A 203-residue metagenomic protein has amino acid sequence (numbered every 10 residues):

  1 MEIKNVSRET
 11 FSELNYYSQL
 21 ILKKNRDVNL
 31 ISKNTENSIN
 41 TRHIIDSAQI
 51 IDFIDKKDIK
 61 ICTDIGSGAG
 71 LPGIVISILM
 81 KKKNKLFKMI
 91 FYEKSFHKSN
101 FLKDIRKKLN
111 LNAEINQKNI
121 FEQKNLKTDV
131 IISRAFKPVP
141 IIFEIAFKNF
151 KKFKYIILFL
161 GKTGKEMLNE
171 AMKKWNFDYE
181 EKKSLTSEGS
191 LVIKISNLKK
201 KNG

Functional and structural regions predicted by a protein language model:
M1-K57, T63, H97-F101, I105-L111: Class I SAM-dependent transferase core
I21, L160, I195: Residue-level signal for inorganic ion chemistry
A48-K127: Conserved SAM/SAH cofactor-binding pocket of Class I
K88, N112-E114, Y155, N176-E180: Conserved beta-strand segments of alpha/beta enzyme cores
K94, F159-T163: Short strand-turn motif at the edge of the Rossmann-like AdoMet-binding core
T128-A135: Short SAM/SAH-binding signature in class I
F143-I156: A short glycine-rich, Lys/Arg-flanked "PGG" loop and its adjoining helix->strand segment in the class I
T163-G203: Active-site capping/gating segments
